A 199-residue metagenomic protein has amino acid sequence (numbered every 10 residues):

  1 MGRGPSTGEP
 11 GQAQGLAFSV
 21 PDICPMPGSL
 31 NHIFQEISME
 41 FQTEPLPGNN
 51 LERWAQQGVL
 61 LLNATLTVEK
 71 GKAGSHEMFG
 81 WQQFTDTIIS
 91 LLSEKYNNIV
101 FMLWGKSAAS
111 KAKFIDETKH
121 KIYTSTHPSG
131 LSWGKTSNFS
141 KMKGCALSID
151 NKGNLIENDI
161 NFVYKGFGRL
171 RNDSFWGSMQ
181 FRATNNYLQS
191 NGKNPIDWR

Functional and structural regions predicted by a protein language model:
M1-V100, S107-S110, I115-D116, G130-W133 (+3 more regions): A polyanion-binding, active-site-adjacent surface
N49-N50, G105, I196-R199: Acidic carboxylate-rich catalytic motifs and surrounding loops in phosphoryl-/glycosyl-chemistry enzymes
K121: Catalytic and substrate-binding regions of cell-wall glycan-acting enzymes that process beta-1,4-linked
H127: Active-site glycine-centered loops adjacent to acidic/histidine catalytic or metal-binding residues that shape
N186-R199: Charged phosphate-binding loop/patch that engages nucleotide di/tri-phosphates or the phosphate backbone of nucleic
